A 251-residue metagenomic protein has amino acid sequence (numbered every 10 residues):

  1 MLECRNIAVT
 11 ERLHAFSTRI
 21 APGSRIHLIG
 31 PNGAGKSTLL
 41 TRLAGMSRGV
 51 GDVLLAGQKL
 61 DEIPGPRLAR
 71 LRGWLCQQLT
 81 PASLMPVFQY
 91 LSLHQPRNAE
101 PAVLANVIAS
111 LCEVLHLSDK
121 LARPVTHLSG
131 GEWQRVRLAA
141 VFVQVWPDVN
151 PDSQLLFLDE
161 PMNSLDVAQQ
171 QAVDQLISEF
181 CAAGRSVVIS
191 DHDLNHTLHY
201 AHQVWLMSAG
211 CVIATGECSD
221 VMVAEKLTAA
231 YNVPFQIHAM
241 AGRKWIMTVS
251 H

Functional and structural regions predicted by a protein language model:
I29-P31: The feature captures the beta-strand-to-loop junction immediately N-terminal to the Walker
A44: Helix-to-loop junction immediately C-terminal to a conserved catalytic motif
G49-K59: Conserved ABC transporter NBD signature motif
K59-G73, S83: ABC ATPase NBD coupling module
A105-K120, F157: Conserved ABC ATPase "signature" region
P124-L128: Conserved ABC ATPase signature
D191-H192: H-loop/switch region of ABC-family ATPase nucleotide-binding domains
A229-H251: ABC ATPase nucleotide-binding domains
